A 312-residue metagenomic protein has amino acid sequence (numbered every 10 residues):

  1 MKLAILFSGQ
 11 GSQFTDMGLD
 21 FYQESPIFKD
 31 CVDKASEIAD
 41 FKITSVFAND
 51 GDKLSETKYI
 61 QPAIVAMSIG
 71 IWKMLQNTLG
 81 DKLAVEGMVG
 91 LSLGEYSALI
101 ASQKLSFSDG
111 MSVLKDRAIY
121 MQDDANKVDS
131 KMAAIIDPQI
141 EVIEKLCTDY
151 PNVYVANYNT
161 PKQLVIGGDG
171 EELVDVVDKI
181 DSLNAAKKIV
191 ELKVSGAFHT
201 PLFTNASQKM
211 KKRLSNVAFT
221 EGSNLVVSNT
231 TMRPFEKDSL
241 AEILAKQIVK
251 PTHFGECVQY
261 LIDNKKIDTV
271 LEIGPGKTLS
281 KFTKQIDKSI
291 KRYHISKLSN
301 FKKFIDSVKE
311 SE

Functional and structural regions predicted by a protein language model:
M1-A4, L79-E86, D123-V128, I180-I189 (+1 more regions): Flexible, low-complexity linker/loop segments at domain and module junctions
M1-N77, A218-E312: Acyltransferase/transacylase module recognition
G9, M88-S97, H199, G274: Catalytic nucleophile loop
G11, E37, S102-V249: Alpha/beta catalytic cores of group-transfer enzymes, especially the acyltransferase/condensing modules of polyketide
Q13, A98-L99, F203, T278: General alpha-helical segment detector with a strong preference for membrane-spanning helices and helix-boundary regions
D30, K34, K42-S45, V65-I143: Patatin-like phospholipase
F47-L54, S97-A98, K188-L192: A short small-residue
A66, G90, G167-G168, E272: Short beta-strand scaffold positions
